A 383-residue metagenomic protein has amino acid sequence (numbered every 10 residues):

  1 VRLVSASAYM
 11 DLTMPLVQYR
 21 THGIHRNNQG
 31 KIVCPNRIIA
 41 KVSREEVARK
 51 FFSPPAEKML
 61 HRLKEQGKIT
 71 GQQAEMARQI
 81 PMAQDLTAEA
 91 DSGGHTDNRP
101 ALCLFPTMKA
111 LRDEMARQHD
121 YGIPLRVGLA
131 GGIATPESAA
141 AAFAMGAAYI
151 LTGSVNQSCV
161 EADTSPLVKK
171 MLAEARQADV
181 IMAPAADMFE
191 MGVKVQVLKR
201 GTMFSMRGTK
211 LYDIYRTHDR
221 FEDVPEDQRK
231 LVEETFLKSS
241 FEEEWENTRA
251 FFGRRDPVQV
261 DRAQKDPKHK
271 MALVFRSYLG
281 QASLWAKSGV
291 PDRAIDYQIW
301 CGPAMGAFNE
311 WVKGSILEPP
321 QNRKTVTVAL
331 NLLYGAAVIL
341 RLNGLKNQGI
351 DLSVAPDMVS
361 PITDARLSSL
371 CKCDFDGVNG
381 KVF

Functional and structural regions predicted by a protein language model:
V1-P124, E137, N156, P303 (+1 more regions): Active-site entrance/lid segments in N-terminal catalytic domains of soluble metabolic enzymes
V1-Y9, N28-C34, A140-T152, Q177-M182 (+2 more regions): Short, Lys/Arg-enriched charge-dense amphipathic segments
R2-L16, R37-A40, S154-A162, M182-M191 (+3 more regions): Short, surface-exposed, charge-dense and proline/glycine-enriched linear segments
S5, D91-S92, T107, H119 (+2 more regions): Catalytic or ion-translocation cores adjacent to nucleophile or general acid/base/metal-coordination motifs in diverse
Y19-N27, S43-F52, V168-A175, E190-G201: Noncatalytic linker/hinge segments flanking ATPase motor cores
Q72-G94, N98, M115, A144 (+1 more regions): Core active-site phosphate/anionic-ligand binding loop and the adjoining beta-turn-alpha structural block in enzyme
L125-G132: A short, small-residue-rich loop immediately preceding and capping a beta-strand
D213-V382: Domain-length cofactor-binding catalytic modules of enzymes
